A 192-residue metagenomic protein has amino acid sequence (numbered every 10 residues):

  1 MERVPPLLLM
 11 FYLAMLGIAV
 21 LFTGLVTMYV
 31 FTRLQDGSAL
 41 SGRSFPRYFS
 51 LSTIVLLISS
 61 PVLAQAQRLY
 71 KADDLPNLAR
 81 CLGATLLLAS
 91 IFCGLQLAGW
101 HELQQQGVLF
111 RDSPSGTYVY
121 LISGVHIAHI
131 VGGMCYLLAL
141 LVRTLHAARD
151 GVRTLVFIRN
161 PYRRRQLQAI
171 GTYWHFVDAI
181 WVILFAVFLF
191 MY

Functional and structural regions predicted by a protein language model:
M1-Y192: ...captures the hydrophobic TM-helix bundle architecture rather than a specific catalytic motif, and can also fire on
